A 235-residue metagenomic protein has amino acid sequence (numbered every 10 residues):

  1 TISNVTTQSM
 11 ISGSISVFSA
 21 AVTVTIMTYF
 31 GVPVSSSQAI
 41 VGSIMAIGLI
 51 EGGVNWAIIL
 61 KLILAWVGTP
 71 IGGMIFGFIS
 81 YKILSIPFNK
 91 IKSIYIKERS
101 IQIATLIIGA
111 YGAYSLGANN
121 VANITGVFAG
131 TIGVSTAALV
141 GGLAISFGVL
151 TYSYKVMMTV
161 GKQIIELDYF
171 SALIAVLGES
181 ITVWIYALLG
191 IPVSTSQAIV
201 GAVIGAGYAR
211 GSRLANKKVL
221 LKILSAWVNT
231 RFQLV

Functional and structural regions predicted by a protein language model:
T1-V235: Multi-pass alpha-helical transmembrane bundle typical of ion/small-solute transporters and intramembrane aspartyl
